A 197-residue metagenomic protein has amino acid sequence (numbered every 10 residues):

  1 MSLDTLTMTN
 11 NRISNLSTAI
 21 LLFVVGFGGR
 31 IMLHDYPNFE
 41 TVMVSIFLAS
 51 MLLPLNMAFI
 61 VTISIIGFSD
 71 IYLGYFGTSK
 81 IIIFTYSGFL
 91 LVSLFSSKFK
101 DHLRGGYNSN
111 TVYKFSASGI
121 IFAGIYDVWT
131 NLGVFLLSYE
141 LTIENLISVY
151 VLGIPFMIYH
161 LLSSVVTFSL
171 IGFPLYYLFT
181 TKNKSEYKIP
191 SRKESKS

Functional and structural regions predicted by a protein language model:
S2-L52, N56-S64: Hydrophobic transmembrane alpha-helices
L6-N10, F76, K98-K114, T181-K182: Membrane-interface helix-boundary motifs at transmembrane edges
S14-A19, M43, A58, I81-T85 (+2 more regions): Residue-level signature of transmembrane alpha-helical entry/exit and packing/kink sites in multi-pass membrane
L22, M43-L48, T62, T85-S93 (+2 more regions): Alpha-helical transmembrane segments of multi-pass membrane proteins
G26, M51, I66, S93 (+1 more regions): Alpha-helical transmembrane segments of multi-pass membrane proteins
F27-T41, S64-F99: Interfacial aromatic-anchored transmembrane helix boundaries in multi-pass membrane proteins
G28, A49-N56, F95-R104, P174-K182: Structural signal for the C-terminal ends of transmembrane alpha-helices and the immediately following loop
G105-S197: Membrane-embedded alpha-helical hairpins and interfacial helices in multi-pass inner-membrane proteins
